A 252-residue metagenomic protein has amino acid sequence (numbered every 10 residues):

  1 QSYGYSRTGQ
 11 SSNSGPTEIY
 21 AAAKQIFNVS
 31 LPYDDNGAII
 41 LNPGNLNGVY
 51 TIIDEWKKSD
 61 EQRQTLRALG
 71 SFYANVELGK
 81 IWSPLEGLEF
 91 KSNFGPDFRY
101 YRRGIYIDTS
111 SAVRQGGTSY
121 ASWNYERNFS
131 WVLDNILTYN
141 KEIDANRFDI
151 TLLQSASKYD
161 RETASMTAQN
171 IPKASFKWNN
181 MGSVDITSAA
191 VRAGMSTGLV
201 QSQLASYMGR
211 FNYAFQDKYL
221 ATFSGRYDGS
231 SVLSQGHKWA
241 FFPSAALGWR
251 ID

Functional and structural regions predicted by a protein language model:
Q1, A221-S230: Transmembrane beta-strand segments that form the barrel wall of outer-membrane beta-barrel proteins
Q1-L69, G87-A205, V232-S234: Surface-exposed loop/interface segments of Gram-negative outer-membrane beta-barrel transport/assembly proteins
R7, I251-D252: Short, intrinsically disordered, charge-balanced linker/junction segments flanking boundaries in proteins
A22, A174, A240-W249: Feature captures outer-membrane beta-barrel proteins of Gram-negative bacteria and organelles
G70-V76, L133-Y139, L152, G209-Y213 (+1 more regions): Residues on the lipid-exposed face of transmembrane beta-strands in outer-membrane beta-barrel proteins
L78-P84, K141-D144, A214-D217, F241 (+1 more regions): Outer-membrane beta-barrel strand-turn architecture
V132, L204-R210, K218-L220: Short glycine-rich loop/turn motifs
Q235-W239: Short glycine/threonine-rich loop-to-helix capping motif typified by GTGT followed within a few residues by an Asp-Pro
